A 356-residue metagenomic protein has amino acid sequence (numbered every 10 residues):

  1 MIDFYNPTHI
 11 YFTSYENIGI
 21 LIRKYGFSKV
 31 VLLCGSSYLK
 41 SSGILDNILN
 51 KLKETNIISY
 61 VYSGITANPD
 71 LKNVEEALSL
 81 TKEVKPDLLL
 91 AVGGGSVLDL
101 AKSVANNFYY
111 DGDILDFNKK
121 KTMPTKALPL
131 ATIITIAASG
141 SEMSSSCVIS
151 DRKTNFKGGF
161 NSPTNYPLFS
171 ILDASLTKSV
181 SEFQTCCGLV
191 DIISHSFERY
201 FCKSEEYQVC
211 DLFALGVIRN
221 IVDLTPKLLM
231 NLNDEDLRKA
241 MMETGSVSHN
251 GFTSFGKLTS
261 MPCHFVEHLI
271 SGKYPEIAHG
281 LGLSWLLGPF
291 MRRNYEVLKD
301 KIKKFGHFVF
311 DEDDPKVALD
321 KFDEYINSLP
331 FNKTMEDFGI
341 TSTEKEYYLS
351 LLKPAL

Functional and structural regions predicted by a protein language model:
M1-L88, M335-E336: ATP/NTP phosphate-donor binding region
P7, Y109-V209: A glycine/threonine-rich phosphate-anchoring loop and its flanking beta-alpha core in nucleotide/phosphate-binding
T13-S14, C34-S36, I65, V92-G94 (+5 more regions): Fold-independent oxyanion-binding glycine-rich loops and adjacent beta-strand/coil segments at enzyme active sites
N47-I48, L78, V97-D111, M143-S144: Short Gly/Thr/Asp-enriched flexible loops that form oxyanion-binding sites at enzyme active sites
P86-V104, T135-S141: Glycine/serine-rich anion-binding loops at beta->alpha junctions that coordinate negatively charged ligand groups
R199, K203-K321: Active-site segments that bind and position negatively charged phosphate/pyrophosphate groups
I302-L356: C-terminal charged capping/lid subdomain of soluble metabolic enzymes
